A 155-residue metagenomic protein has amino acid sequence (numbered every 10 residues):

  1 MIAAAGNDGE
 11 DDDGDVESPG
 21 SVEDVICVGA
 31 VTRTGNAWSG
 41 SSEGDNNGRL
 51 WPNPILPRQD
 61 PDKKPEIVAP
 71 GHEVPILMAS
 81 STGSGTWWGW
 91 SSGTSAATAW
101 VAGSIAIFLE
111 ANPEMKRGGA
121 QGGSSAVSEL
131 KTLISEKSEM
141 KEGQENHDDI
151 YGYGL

Functional and structural regions predicted by a protein language model:
I2-G6, V28-G29: Active-site neighborhood of phospho(di)ester-bond hydrolases with catalytic His/Asp-centered motifs
A4, A37, K141-G143: A short beta-to-alpha transition loop/helix N-cap that caps and shapes the active-site region
N7-V22: Glycine-rich, charge-decorated loop segments at or immediately adjacent to ligand/cofactor-binding or catalytic sites
G9, T32, A96, A106 (+1 more regions): Short, flexible micro-motifs
D15, G71-D149: Hydrolase catalytic cores
S21-V25, V31-N36, N46, L56-K64 (+1 more regions): Subtilisin-like serine protease catalytic core
A30-A99: Catalytic-core environment of secreted peptidases
D149-L155: Catalytic cores of secreted or luminal carbohydrate-active enzymes
